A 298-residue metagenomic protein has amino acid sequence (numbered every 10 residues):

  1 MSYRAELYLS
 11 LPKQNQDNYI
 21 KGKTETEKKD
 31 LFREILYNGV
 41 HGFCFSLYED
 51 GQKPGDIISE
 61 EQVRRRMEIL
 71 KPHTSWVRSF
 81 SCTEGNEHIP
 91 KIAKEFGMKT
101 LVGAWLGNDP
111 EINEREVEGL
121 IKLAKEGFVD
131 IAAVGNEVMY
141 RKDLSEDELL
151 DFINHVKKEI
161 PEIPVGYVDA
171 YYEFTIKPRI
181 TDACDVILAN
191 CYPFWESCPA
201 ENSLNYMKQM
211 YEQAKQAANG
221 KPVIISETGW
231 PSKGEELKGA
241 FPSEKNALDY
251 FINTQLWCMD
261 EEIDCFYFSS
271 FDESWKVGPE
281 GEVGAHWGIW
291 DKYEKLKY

Functional and structural regions predicted by a protein language model:
S2-N38, Y48-E49, P54-G55, G239-S243 (+1 more regions): Aromatic-rich peripheral "rim/lid" segments of glycoside hydrolase catalytic domains that contact and position glycan
F32-N38, M67-K71, N86-K99, E118-V129 (+4 more regions): Acidic (Asp/Glu)-rich catalytic clusters
V40-R115: N-terminal carbohydrate-binding/catalytic regions of secreted carbohydrate-active enzymes
F43, V77, A132, I187 (+2 more regions): Conserved, mostly hydrophobic/aromatic
C82, H88-P164: Substrate-binding cleft of extracellular glycoside hydrolase catalytic domains
L101-A104, V156-T175, G220-E227, I263-W275: Aromatic-lined carbohydrate-recognition surfaces of secreted/lumenal glycan-active proteins
V129-D130, N136, D169-M207, I224 (+1 more regions): Aromatic- and acid-rich polysaccharide-binding/catalytic face of secreted or lumenal carbohydrate-active enzymes
Y192-W195, N219-A247, S269-G278: Active-site clefts of carbohydrate-active enzymes
